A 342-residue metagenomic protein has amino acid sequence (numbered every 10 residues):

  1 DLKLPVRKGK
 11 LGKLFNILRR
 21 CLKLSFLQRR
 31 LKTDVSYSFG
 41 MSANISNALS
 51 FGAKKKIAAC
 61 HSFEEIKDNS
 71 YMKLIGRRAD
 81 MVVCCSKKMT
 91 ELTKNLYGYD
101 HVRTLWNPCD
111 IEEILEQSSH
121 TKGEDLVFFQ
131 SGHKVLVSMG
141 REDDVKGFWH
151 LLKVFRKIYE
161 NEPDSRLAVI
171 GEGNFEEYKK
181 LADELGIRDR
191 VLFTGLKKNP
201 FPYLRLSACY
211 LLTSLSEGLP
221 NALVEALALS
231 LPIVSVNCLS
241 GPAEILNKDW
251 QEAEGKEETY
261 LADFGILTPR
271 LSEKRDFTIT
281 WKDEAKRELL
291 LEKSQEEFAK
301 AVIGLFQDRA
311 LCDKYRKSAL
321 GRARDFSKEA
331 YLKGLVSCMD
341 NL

Functional and structural regions predicted by a protein language model:
R20, Y37-N44, C60: Short His-centered aromatic/hydrophobic patch
Q28-R30, F51, K55-K87: A conserved, positively charged/aromatic
K88, P108: Carbohydrate-associated surface elements
C109, M139-D143, R166-Y178: Glycosyltransferase donor-sugar binding loop
K134, S138-K157, E176-E177: A conserved mid-protein helix/loop that constitutes part of the nucleotide-sugar donor-binding site
L196, L215: Aromatic "clamp/platform" in nucleotide-sugar-dependent glycosyltransferases that forms part of the donor/acceptor
P232-V236, G241, I245-N247, Q251-T259: Short hydrophobic beta-strand element within catalytic cores of glycosyltransferases and related nucleotide-activated
E297-G304, L311-D325: A short, well-ordered alpha-helix in the C-terminal region of glycosyltransferases
